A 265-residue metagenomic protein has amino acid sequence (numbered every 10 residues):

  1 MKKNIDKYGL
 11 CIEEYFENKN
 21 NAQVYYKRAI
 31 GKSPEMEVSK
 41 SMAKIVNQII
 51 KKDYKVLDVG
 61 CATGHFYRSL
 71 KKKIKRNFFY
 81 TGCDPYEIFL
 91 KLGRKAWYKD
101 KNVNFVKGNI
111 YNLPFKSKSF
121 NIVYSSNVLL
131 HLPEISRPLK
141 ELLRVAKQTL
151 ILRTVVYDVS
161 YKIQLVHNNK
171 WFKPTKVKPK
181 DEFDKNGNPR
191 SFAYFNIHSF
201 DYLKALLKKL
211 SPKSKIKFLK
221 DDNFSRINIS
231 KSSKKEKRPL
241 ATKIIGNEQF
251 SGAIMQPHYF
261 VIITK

Functional and structural regions predicted by a protein language model:
M1-I50: Conserved class I S-adenosyl-L-methionine
A62: Conserved glycine-rich SAM-binding loop
H65-Y111: Class I SAM-dependent methyltransferase SAM/SAH-binding core
K101, K215-K265: A C-terminal cap/extension of S-adenosyl-L-methionine-dependent methyltransferases that defines the acceptor-substrate
Y124: A conserved beta-strand element that flanks and buttresses the S-adenosyl-L-methionine
S136-Q148: A short glycine-rich, Lys/Arg-flanked "PGG" loop and its adjoining helix->strand segment in the class I
I151-D181: Conserved class I S-adenosyl-L-methionine
F192-S211: Short alpha-helix
